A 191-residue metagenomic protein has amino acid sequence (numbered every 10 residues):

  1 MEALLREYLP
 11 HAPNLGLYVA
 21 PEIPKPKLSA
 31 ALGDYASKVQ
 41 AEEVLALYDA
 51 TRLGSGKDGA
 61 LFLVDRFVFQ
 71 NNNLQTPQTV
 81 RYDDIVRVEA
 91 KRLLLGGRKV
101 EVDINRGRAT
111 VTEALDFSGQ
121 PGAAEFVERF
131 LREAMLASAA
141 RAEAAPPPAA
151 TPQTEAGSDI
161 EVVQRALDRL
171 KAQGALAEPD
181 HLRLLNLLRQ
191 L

Functional and structural regions predicted by a protein language model:
M1-I23, N71-A166: Acidic, Ser/Thr- and proline-rich intrinsically disordered linker/docking segments of eukaryotic scaffolds
P21-E42: Disordered, polybasic Ser/Thr-rich segments at the N-terminal boundary of pleckstrin homology
Q40-R52: The phosphoinositide-binding surface of pleckstrin homology
R52-L74: Conserved beta-hairpin
Q153-L191: Cys/His-rich metal-coordination motifs, chiefly Zn-binding "fingers/knuckles"
